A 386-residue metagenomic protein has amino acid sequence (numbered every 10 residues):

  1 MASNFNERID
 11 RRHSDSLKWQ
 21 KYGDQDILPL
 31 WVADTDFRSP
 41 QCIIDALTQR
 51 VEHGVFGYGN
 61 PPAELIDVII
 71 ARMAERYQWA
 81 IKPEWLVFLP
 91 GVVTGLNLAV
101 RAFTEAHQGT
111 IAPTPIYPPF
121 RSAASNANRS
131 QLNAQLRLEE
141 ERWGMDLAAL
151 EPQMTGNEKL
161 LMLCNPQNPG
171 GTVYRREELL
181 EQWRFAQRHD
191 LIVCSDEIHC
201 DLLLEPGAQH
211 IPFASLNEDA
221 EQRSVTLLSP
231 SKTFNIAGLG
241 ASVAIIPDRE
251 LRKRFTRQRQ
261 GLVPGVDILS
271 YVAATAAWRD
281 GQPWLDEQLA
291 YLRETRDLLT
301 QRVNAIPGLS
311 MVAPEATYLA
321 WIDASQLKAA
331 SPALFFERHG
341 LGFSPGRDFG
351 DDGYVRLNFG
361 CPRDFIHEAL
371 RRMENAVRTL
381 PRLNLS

Functional and structural regions predicted by a protein language model:
A2-G91, L98, A277-D280, S386: N-terminal small-domain helix-loop-helix segment of the aminotransferase-like
A102-A124: Conserved PLP-anchoring active-site segment centered on the Schiff-base-forming lysine
A127, R188-H189, A220, I306 (+2 more regions): Helix C-cap/helix->beta junction micro-motif
L136-A208: Active-site phosphate-binding strand-loop segment of PLP-dependent enzymes
E151, A220, S331-S344, D348-S386: PLP-dependent enzyme catalytic core of the Aspartate aminotransferase-like
E218-R293: Conserved core segment of the aminotransferase class I/II
T275, Y291-T300, M311-D323: Conserved glycine-rich beta-strand-loop-beta hairpin in the small C-terminal domain of fold type I
